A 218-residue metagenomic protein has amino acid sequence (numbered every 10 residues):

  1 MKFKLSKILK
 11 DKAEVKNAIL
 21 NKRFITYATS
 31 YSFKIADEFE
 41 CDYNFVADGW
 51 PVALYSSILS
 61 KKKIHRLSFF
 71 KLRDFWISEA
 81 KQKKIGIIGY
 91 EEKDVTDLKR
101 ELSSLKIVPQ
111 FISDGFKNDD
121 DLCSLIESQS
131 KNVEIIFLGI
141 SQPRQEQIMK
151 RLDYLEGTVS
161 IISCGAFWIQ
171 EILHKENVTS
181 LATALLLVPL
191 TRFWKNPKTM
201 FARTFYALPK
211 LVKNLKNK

Functional and structural regions predicted by a protein language model:
M1-L67: N-terminal nucleotide/polyanion-binding subdomain common to many enzyme families
S6-K7, Y27-Y31, I88-E92, S113-F116 (+1 more regions): Structural motif
E38-F39, I58, L98-R100, I148-R151 (+1 more regions): Short amphipathic alpha-helical segments
A53-L125, K131: Conserved beta-alpha
L54, H174-K218: A transmembrane-helix-recognition feature enriched in membrane-embedded lipid enzymes and envelope glyco-/phospholipid
K62-I64, L155, N177-A182: Short, hinge-like loop/turn segments at secondary-structure boundaries
D119-S160: A contiguous pocket-lining binding segment that forms or flanks enzyme active sites
I162-G165: Small-residue-rich helix-loop
